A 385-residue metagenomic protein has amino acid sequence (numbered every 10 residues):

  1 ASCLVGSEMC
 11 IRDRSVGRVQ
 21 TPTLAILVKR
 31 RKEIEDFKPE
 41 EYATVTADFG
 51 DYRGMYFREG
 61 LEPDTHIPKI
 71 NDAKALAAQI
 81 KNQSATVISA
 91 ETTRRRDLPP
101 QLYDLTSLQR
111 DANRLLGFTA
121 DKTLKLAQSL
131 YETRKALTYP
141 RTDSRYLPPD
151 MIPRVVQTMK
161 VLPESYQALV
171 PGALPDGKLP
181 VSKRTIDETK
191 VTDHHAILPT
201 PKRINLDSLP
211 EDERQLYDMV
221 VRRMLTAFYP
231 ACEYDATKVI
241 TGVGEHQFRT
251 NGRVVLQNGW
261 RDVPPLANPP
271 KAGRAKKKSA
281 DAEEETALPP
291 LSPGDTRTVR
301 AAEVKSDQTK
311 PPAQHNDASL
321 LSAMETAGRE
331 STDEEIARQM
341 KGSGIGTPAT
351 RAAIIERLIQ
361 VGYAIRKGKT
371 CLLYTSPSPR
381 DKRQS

Functional and structural regions predicted by a protein language model:
A1-G6, I11, Y374-S385: Single conserved hydrophobic/aromatic residue that forms the stacking wall/gate of nucleotide- or nucleobase-binding
S7-E8, R12-L27, R94, N205 (+4 more regions): Non-catalytic protein-protein interaction segments used by genome-maintenance enzymes to assemble and couple activities
S7-E8, R12-R94, V191, H195-N258: Phosphate-backbone binding and catalysis cores of DNA-processing enzymes
P99-D111, L137-Y139, N316-A323, S331-Q339: Short acidic, hydrophobic short linear motifs in intrinsically disordered regions
Q109-T119, A323-A327, R338-P348: Short helix-coil junctions and helix-kink-helix linkers
F118-G177: Extended, well-ordered alpha-helical scaffold/bundle regions in very large, multi-domain proteins
T119-L126, G346-R357: Short amphipathic alpha-helical interaction segments
R141-M159, A353-R357, V361, I365-S376 (+1 more regions): Accessory beta->alpha helical hairpin/"wing" motif in late/C-terminal subdomains of nucleic-acid enzymes
